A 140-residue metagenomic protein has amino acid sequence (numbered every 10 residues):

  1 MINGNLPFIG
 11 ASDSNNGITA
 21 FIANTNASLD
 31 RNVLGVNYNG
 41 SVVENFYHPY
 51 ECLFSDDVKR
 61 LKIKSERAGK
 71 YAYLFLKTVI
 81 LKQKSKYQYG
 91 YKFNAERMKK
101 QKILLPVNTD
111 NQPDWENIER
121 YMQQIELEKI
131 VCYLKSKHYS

Functional and structural regions predicted by a protein language model:
M1-K102: DNA target-recognition domains and sequence-specific DNA-contacting regions of bacterial/archaeal
R97-S140: Amphipathic alpha-helical coiled-coil/heptad-repeat segments
